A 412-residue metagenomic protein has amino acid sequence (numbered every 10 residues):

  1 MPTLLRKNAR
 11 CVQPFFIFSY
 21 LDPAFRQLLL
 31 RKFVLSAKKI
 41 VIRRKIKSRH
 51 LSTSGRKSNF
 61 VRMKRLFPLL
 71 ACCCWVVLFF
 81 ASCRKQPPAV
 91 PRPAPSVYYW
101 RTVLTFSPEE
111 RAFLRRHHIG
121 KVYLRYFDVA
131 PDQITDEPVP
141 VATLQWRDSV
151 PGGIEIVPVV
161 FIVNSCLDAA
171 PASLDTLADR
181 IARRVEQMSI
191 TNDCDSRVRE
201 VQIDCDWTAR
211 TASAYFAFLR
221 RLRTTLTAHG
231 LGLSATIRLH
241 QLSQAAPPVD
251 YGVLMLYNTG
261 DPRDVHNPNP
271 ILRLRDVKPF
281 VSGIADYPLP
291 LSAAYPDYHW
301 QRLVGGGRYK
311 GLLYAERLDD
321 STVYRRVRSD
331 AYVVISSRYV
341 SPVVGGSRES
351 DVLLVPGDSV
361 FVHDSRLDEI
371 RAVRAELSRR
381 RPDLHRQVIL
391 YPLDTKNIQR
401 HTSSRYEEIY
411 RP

Functional and structural regions predicted by a protein language model:
K7-N8, F15, K32, K39-I40 (+2 more regions): Polybasic, lysine-rich low-complexity intrinsically disordered segments
A9-V12, I17, V34, L51 (+1 more regions): Short hydrophobic alpha-helical segments enriched in small aliphatic residues
F80-S82: C-terminal motif of bacterial Sec signal peptides marking the signal peptidase cleavage site
R84-Q86: Bacterial signal peptide processing site
V90-V97, A130, I134-L254: Chitinase-like catalytic core of GlcNAc-active glycosidases
P108-P131, N192-C194: Catalytic domains of carbohydrate-active enzymes, especially glycoside hydrolases
A217-D319: Substrate-binding surface in catalytic domains of secreted glycosidases
Y298, G306-P412: Substrate-binding cleft of secreted/luminal carbohydrate-active enzymes
